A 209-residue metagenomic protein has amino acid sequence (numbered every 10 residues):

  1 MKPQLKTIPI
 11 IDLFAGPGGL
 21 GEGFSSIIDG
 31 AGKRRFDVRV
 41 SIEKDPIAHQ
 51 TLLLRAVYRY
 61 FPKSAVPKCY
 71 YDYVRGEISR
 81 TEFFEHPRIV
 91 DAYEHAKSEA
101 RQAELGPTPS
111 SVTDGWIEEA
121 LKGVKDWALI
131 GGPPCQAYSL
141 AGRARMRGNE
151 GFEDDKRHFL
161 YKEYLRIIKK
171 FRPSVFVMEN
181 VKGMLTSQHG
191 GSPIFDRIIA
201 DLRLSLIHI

Functional and structural regions predicted by a protein language model:
K2-A15, G19-F171, K182-F195: Core alpha/beta nucleotide-donor-binding catalytic domains of modification enzymes
V175-M178: Conserved beta-strand signature within the Rossmann-like core of class I S-adenosyl-L-methionine
I194-R203: Short alpha-helix
I207-I209: Conserved small/polar residues in nucleotide/adenosyl-binding loops
